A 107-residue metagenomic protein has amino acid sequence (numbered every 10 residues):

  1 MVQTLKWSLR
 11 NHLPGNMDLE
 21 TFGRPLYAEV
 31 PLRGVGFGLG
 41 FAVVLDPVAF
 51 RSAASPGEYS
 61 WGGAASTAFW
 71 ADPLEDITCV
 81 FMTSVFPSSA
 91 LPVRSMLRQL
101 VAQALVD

Functional and structural regions predicted by a protein language model:
M1-D107: Catalytic loop of the DD-peptidase/beta-lactamase superfamily, centered on the K-T-G motif and neighboring
